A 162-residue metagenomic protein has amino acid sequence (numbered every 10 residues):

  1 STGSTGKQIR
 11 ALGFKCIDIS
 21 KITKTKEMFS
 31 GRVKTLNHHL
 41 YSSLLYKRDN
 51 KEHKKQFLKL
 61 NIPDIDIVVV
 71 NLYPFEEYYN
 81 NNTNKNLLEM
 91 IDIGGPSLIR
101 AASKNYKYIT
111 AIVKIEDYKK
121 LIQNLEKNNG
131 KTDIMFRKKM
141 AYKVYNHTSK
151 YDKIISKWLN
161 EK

Functional and structural regions predicted by a protein language model:
S1, I17-D18, T110-I112: Short hydrophobic alpha-helical runs that function as membrane-insertion/retention elements
T2-T5, P96: Short, polar loop motifs at secondary-structure junctions
S4-F75: Glycine-rich nucleotide/cofactor/substrate-binding loop typically near the N-terminus or early in the first domain
I62-K162: Internal alpha/beta core interface subdomains
